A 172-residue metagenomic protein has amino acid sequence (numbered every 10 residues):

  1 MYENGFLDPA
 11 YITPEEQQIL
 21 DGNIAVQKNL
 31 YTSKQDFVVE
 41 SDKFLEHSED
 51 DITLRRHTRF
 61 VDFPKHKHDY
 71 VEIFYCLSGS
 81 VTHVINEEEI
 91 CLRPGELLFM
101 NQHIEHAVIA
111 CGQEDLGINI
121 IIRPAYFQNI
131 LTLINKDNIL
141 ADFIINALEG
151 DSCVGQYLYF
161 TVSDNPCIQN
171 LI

Functional and structural regions predicted by a protein language model:
Y2-D21, N29, S41-F44, E49-D51 (+1 more regions): A hydrophobic/aromatic-rich effector-binding and dimerization subdomain of bacterial HTH-type transcriptional regulators
E3, D8, K28, K34 (+4 more regions): Generic intrinsically disordered, low-complexity segments enriched for polar/acidic and small residues
Q35-F37, F44, R55-R56: Helix-boundary and N-terminal cytosolic regulatory elements
H47-D142: N-terminal regulatory/effector-sensing and dimerization cores that precede helix-turn-helix DNA-binding domains
